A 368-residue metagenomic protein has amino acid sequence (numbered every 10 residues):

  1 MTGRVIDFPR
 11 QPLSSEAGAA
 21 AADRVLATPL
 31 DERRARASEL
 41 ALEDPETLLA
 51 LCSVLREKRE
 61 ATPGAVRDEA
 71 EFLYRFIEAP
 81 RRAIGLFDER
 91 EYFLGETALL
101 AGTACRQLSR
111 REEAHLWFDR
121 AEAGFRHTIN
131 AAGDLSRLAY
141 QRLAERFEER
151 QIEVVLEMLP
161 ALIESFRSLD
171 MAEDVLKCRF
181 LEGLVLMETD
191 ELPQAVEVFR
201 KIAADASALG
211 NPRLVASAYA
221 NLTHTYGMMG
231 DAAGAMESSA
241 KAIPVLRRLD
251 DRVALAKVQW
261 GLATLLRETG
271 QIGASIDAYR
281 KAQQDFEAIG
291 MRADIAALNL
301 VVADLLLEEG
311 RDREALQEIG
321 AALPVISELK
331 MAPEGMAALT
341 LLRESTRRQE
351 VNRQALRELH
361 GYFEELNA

Functional and structural regions predicted by a protein language model:
M1-T28, D44, A288-A368: C-terminal non-catalytic interaction modules
P45, G85-D88, Y92, A132-G133 (+5 more regions): Residue signature of alpha-solenoid helical repeat architecture, marking inter-repeat boundaries and helix-start
P45, L49-C52, Y92, L99 (+7 more regions): TPR/TPR-like alpha-solenoid signature
L49, E89-Y92, E96, L135-L138 (+8 more regions): Residue register of alpha-helical TPR repeats
Y74-I84, D119-N130, P160-M171, R200-G210 (+4 more regions): Amphipathic alpha-helical segments of tetratricopeptide repeats
